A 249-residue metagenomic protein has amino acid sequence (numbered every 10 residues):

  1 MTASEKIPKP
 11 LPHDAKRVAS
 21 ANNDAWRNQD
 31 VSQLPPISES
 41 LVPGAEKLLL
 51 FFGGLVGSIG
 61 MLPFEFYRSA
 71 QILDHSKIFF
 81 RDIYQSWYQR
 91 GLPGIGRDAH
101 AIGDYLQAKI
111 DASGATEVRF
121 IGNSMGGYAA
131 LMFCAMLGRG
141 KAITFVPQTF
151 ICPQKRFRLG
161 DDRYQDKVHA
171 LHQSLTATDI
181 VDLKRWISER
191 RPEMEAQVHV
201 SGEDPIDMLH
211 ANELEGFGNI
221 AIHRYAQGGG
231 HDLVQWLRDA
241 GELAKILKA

Functional and structural regions predicted by a protein language model:
L11-H75, F79-S86: Short, surface-exposed "cap/lid" segments of acyl-processing enzymes
R81-H100: Cap/lid segment of the alpha/beta-hydrolase catalytic domain
Y88-Q89, G229-D239: Catalytic histidine-centered segment of alpha/beta-hydrolase-like enzymes
A101-T116: Conserved acidic catalytic loop of the alpha/beta-hydrolase fold
G114-S124: Alpha/beta-hydrolase fold nucleophile elbow
G122-C134: Glycine-rich nucleophile elbow surrounding the catalytic serine of serine-hydrolase chemistry
T144-K155: Active-site nucleophile loop of the alpha/beta-hydrolase fold
D161-R224, G230-D232, G241-K248: The feature captures the conserved acid-bearing segment of alpha/beta-hydrolase catalytic domains
